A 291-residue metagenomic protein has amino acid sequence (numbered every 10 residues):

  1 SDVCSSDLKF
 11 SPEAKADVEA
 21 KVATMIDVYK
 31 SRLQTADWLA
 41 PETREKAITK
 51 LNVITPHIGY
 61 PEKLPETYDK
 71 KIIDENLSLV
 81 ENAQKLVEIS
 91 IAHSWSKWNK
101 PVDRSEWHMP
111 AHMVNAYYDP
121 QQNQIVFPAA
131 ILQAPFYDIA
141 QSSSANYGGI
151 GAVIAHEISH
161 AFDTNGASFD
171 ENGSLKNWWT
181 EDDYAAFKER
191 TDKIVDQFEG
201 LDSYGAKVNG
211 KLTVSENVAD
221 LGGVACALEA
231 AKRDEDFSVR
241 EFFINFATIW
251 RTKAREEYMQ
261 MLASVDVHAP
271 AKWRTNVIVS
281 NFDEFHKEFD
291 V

Functional and structural regions predicted by a protein language model:
D2-S5: Short, small-residue-biased leader/transition segments that mark boundaries at the very start of proteins
D7-V291: Intrinsically disordered, low-complexity linker/terminal regions across diverse proteins
